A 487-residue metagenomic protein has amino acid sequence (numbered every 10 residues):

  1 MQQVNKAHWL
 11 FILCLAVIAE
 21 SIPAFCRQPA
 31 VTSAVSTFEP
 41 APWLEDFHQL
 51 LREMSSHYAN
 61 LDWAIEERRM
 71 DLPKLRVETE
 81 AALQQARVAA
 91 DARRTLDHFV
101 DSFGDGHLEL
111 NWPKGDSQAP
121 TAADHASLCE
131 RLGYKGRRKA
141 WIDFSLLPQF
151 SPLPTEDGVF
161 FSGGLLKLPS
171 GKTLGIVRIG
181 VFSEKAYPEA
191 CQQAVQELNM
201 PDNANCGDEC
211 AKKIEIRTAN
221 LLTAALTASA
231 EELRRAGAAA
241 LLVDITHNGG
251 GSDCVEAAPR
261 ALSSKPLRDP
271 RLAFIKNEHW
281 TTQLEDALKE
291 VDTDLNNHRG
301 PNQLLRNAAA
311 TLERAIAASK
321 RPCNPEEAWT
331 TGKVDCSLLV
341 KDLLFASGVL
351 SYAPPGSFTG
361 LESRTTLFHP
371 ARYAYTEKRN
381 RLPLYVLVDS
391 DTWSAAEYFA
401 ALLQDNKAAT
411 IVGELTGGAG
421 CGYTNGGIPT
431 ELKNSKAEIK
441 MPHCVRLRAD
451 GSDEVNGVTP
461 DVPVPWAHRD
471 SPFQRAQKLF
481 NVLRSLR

Functional and structural regions predicted by a protein language model:
Q2-L10: Bacterial N-terminal signal peptides that target proteins for export
L10-E20: Bacterial N-terminal signal peptides
F25-L339, S351-A353, F358-S363, L367 (+8 more regions): Flexible, low-complexity junctional segments that flank or bridge functional domains
Y375-R379: A short acidic-Thr-Gly-centered motif at the start of a beta-strand
V386-S390: Active-site rim elements
G457-A467: A hydrophobic, small-residue-rich beta->alpha segment in the mid-to-C-terminal subdomain of diverse proteins
